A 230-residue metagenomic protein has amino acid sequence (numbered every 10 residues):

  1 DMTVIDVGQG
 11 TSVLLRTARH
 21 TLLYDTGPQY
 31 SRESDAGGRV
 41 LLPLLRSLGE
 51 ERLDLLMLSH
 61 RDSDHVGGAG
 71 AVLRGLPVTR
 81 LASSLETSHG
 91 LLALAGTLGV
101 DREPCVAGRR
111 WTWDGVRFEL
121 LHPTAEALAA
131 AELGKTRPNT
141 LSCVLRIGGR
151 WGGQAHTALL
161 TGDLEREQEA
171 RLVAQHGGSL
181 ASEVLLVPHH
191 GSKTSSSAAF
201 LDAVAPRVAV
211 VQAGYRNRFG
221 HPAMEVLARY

Functional and structural regions predicted by a protein language model:
D1-Y230: Non-globular, low-confidence helical/coil segments that flank catalytic cores
